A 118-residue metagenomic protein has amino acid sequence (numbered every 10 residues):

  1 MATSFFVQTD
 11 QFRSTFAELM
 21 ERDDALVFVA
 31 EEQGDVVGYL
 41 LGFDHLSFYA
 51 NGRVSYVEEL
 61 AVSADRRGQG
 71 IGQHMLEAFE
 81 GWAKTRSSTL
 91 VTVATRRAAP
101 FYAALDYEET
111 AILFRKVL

Functional and structural regions predicted by a protein language model:
M1, V62, F79-A83, S88-T89: Residue-level detection of beta-strand scaffold positions
M1-N51, E58, V117: Acetyl-CoA-dependent GNAT
S14-T15, D35, H74, A78 (+1 more regions): Alpha-helical elements of Rossmann-like donor-binding domains used by nucleotide-donor carbohydrate transfer enzymes
F43, S63, A94: Conserved residues at the C-terminal ends of beta-strands
G52-A64, I112-R115: Conserved acetyl-CoA binding element of GNAT-fold acetyltransferases
V62, G68-G81, A104: Conserved acetyl-CoA-binding loop-helix of GNAT-fold acetyltransferases
Q73, T85, T89-V91, T95-L118: Conserved active-site alpha-helix within GNAT-family acetyltransferase domains
